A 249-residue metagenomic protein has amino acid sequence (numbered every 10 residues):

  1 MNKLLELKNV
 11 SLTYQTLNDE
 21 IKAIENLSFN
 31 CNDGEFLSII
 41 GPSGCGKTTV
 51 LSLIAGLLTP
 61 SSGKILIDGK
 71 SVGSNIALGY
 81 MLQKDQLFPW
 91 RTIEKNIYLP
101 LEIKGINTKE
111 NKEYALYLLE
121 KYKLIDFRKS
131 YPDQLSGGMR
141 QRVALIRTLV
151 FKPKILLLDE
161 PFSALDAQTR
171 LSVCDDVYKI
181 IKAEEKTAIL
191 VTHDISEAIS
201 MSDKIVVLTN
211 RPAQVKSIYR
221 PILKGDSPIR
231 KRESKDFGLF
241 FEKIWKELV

Functional and structural regions predicted by a protein language model:
I40-P42: The feature captures the beta-strand-to-loop junction immediately N-terminal to the Walker
A55: Helix-to-loop junction immediately C-terminal to a conserved catalytic motif
G63-S74: Conserved ABC transporter NBD signature motif
E94-E102, K112, R220: Short helical segment in ABC ATPase nucleotide-binding domains corresponding to the A-loop/adjacent helical element
E102, K109-F127, K179: Conserved ABC ATPase "signature" region
Y131-L135, M139: Conserved ABC ATPase signature
V150-K154: A short, proline-enriched helix->beta-strand linker immediately N-terminal to the Walker B motif in ABC-type P-loop
